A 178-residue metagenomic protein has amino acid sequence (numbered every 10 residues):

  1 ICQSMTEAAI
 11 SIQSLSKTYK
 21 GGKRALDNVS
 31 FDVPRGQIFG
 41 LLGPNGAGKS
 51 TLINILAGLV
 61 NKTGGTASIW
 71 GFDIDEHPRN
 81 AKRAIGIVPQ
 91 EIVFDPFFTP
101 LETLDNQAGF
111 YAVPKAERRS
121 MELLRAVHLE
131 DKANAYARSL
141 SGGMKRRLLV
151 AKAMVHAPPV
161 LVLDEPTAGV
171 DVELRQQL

Functional and structural regions predicted by a protein language model:
G65-D73, N80-A81: Conserved ABC transporter NBD signature motif
D105, G109-K132: Conserved ABC ATPase "signature" region
Y136-L140: Conserved ABC ATPase signature
V150: Hydrophobic anchor residue at the start of the ABC signature
A157: Conserved catalytic motifs of ABC-family nucleotide-binding domains
L161-D164: Catalytic Walker B motif of ABC-type/P-loop ATPase nucleotide-binding domains
